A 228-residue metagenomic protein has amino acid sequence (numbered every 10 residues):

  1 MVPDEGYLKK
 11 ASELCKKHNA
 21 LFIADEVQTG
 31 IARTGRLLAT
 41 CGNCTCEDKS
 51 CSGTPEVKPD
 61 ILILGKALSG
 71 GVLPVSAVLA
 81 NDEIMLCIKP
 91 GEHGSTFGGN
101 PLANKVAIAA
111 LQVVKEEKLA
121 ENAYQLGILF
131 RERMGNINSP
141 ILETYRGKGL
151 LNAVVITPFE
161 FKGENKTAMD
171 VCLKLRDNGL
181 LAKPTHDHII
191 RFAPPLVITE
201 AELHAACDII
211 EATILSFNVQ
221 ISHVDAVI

Functional and structural regions predicted by a protein language model:
M1-I228: Conserved N-terminal phosphate-binding loop of PLP-dependent enzymes in the Aspartate aminotransferase
